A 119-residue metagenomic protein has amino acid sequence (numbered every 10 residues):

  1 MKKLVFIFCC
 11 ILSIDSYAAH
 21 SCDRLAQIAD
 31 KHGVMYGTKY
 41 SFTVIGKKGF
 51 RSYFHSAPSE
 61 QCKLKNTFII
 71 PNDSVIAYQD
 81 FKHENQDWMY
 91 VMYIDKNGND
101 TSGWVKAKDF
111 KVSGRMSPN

Functional and structural regions predicted by a protein language model:
M1-K2, G46, G98, F110: Generic cytosolic/nucleocytoplasmic N-terminal low-complexity/intrinsically disordered segments
K2-K3, H55: Basic side chains
K3-S16: Sec-dependent N-terminal signal peptides
F6-F8, V44, F81, D95: Generic marker of residues within folded, mature protein domains
A19-P58, T67-P71, D80-F81, K111-N119: SH3-family beta-barrel domains
H20, Q27, N66-K108: SH3/SH3-like beta-barrel superfamily modules
P58-S59, K96: Change "in extracellular beta-sheet-rich domains … of secreted and cell-surface proteins" to "in beta-sheet-rich domains
C62-L64: Short, solvent-exposed loop/turn positions at domain surfaces that link secondary-structure elements or cap domain
